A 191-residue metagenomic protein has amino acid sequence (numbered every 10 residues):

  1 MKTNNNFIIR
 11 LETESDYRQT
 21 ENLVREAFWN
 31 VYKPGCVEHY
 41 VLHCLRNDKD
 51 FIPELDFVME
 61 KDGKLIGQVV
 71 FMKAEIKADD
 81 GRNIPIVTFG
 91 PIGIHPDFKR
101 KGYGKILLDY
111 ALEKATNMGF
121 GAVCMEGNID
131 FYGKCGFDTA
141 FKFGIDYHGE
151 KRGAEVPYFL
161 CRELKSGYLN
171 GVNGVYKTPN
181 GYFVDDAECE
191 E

Functional and structural regions predicted by a protein language model:
I8-T20: A short beta-loop-alpha structural element at the N-terminal edge of CoA-dependent acyl/N-acetyltransferase catalytic
E21, F28-V70, E75: Active-site rim helix/loop that mediates acceptor-substrate recognition in acyltransferases
D62-G63, D97, E163-Y168: Short loop segments at secondary-structure junctions
E75-I84: A short, polar/charged loop-to-alpha-helix boundary motif
P91-K99: A short, internal acetyl-CoA/4′-phosphopantetheine-binding micro-motif in the GNAT/acyltransferase core
F98, G102-Y110, F120: Conserved acetyl-CoA pyrophosphate-binding loop and the N-cap/start of the following alpha-helix in GNAT-like
N117-G121, G127-A154: Conserved active-site alpha-helix within GNAT-family acetyltransferase domains
D146-E191: C-terminal "cap" of GNAT-fold acetyltransferases
